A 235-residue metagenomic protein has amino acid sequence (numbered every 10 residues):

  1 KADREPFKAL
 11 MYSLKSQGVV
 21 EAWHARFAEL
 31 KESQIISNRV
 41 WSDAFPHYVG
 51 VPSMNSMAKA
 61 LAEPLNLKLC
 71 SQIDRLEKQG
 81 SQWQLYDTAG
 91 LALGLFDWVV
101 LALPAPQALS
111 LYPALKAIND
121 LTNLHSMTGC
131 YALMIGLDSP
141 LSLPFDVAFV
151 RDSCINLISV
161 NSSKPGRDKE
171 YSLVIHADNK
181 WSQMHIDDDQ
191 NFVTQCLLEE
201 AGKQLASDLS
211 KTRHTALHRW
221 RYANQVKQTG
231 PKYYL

Functional and structural regions predicted by a protein language model:
K1-L30: N-terminal FAD cofactor-binding segment of flavoenzymes
A2-P6, L30-A60, M184-C196: Short beta-strand to alpha-helix junction loop
A28, C196-Y234: Flavin (FAD/FMN) cofactor-binding core of flavoprotein oxidoreductases
L61, V100-A102, I135, I175 (+1 more regions): Generic structural signal for small/hydrophobic residues in well-ordered secondary structure, especially within
L61-K68, Q204-L205: A structural motif corresponding to the C-terminal end of an alpha-helix and its immediate exit/capping segment
L69-Q84: A conserved short coil-to-beta-strand element within the FAD-binding core of flavoproteins
L91-D146, S207-S210: Central helical "cap/lid" subdomain
M134-I186, N191-A206: Active-site substrate-recognition segment that forms the wall of the catalytic cavity or substrate channel
